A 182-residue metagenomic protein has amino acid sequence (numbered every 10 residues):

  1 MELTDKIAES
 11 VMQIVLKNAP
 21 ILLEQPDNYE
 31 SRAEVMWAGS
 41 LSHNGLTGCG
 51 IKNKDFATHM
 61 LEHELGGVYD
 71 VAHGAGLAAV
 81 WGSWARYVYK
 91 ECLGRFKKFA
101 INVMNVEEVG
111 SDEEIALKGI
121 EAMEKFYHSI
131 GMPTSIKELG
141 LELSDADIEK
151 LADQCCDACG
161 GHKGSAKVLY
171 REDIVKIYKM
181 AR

Functional and structural regions predicted by a protein language model:
M1-A122: Active-site segments that bind and position negatively charged phosphate/pyrophosphate groups
F96, V103, E107-R182: C-terminal charged capping/lid subdomain of soluble metabolic enzymes
